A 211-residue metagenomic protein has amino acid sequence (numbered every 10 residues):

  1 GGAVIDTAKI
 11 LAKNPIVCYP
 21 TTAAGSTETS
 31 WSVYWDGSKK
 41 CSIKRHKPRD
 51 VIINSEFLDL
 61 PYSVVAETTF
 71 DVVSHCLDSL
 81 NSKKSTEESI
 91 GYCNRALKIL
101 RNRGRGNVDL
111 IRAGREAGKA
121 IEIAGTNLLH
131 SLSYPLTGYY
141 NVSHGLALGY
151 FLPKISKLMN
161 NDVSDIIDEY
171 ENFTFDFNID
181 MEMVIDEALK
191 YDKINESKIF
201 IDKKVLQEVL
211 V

Functional and structural regions predicted by a protein language model:
G1-A3, T126, N141-A147: Active-site nucleophile and cofactor-binding loops and adjacent substrate-binding regions of central metabolic enzymes
G1-E56: Glycine/threonine-rich beta-strand-loop-alpha-helix active-site module that forms ligand/phosphate-binding
K9, F70-D78, N94-G104, I111-R115 (+5 more regions): Predominant activation on well-ordered alpha-helical scaffold segments within soluble catalytic domains
K9-P15, I123-G125, P135-Y140: Alpha-helix C-terminal capping segments
W35-A124: Carboxylate- and glycine-rich phosphate/diphosphate-binding segment that chelates Mg2+/Mn2+
P135-M183: Active-site pocket-lining segment
I167-V211: C-terminal charged capping/lid subdomain of soluble metabolic enzymes
